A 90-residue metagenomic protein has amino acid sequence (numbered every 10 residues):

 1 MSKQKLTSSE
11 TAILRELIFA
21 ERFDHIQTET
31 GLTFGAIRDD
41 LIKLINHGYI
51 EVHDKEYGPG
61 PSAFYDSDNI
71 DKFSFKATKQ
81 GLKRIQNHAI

Functional and structural regions predicted by a protein language model:
M1, S9, Q27, A36-D39 (+2 more regions): N-terminal functional modules and adjacent low-complexity/disordered segments of proteins
S2-G31: Short amphipathic alpha-helical interface segments
K3-T7, K55-N87: Short, cationic-aromatic polyanion-contact patches
L14-L17, D24-Q27, I37-R38, I45 (+2 more regions): Generic alpha-helical hydrophobic packing signal
I18, R22, T33, G48 (+2 more regions): Intrinsic disorder/low-structure terminal segments
G31-G58, N69-K72: Short amphipathic alpha-helical interaction segments
